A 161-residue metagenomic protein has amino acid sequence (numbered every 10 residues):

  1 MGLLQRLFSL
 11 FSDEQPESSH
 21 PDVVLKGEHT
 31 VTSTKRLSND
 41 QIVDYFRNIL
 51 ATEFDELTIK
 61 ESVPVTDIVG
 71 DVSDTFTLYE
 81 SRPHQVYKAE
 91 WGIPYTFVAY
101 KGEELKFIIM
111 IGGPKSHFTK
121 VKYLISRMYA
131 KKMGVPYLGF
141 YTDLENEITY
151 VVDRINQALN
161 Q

Functional and structural regions predicted by a protein language model:
L4-M110, P114-Q161: Nucleic-acid endo/exonuclease domains
